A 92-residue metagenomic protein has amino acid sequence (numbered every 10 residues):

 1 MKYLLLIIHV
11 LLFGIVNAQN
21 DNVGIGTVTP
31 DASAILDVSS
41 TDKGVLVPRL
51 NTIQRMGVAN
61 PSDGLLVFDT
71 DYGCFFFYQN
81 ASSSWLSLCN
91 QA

Functional and structural regions predicted by a protein language model:
Y3, Q19-A92: C-terminal trimerization/auto-chaperone modules of long, extracellular attachment fibers and adhesins
Y3-F13: Sec-dependent N-terminal signal peptides
G14-A18: Sec/Tat signal peptide C-region and signal peptidase I cleavage site
